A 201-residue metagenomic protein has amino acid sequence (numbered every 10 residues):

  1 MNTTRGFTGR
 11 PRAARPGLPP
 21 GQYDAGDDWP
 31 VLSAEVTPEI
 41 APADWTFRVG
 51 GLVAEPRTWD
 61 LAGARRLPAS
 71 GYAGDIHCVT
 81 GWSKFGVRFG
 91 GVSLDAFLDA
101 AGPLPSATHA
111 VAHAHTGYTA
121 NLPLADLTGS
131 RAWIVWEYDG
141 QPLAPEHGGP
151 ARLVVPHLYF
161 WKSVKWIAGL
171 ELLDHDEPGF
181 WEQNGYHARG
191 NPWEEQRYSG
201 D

Functional and structural regions predicted by a protein language model:
N2-D201: Structured, non-membrane catalytic/scaffold regions adjacent to prosthetic-group chemistry
